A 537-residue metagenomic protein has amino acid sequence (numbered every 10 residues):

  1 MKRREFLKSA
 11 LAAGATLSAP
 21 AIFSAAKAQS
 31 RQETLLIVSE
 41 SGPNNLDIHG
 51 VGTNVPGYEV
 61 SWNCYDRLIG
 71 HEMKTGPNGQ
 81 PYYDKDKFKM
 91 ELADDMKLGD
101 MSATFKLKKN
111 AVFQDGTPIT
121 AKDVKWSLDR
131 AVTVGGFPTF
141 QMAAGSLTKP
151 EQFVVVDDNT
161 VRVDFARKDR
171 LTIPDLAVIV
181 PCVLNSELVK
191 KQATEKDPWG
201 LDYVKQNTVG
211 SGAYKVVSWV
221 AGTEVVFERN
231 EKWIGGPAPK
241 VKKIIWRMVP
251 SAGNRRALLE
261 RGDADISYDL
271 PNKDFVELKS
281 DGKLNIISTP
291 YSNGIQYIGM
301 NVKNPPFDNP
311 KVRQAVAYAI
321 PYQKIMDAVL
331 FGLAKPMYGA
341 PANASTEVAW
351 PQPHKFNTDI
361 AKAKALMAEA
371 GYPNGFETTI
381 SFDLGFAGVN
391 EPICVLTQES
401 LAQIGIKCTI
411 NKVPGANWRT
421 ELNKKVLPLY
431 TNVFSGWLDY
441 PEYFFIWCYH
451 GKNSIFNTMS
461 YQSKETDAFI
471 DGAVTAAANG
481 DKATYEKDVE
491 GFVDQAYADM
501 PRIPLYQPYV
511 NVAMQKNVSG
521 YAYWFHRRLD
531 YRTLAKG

Functional and structural regions predicted by a protein language model:
V38-D100, D129, V209-A213: N-terminal lobe/hinge region of extracytoplasmic solute-binding protein
D47-G50, T172-L176, D274-E277, I287 (+4 more regions): Periplasmic-binding protein-like
G70-N78, Y82-Y83, K87, I179-P239 (+3 more regions): Gly/Pro-rich hinge or "lid" segments in bacterial periplasmic/extracellular proteins
K97, Q141-A193, V220: Surface-exposed binding/hinge segments that line and control ligand-binding clefts or catalytic entry sites
M101, M326, Q403-W418, N423 (+2 more regions): Extracytoplasmic/peripheral linker and loop segments enriched in polar/acidic and small residues with frequent Thr/Pro
D202, E231-E277, E399, K407-T409: Ligand-site clamp/hinge motif
Y214, K335-E369, F386-P392, G480: Structural transition elements
V512-G537: Long beta-strand-rich cores associated with HINT superfamily self-processing modules
